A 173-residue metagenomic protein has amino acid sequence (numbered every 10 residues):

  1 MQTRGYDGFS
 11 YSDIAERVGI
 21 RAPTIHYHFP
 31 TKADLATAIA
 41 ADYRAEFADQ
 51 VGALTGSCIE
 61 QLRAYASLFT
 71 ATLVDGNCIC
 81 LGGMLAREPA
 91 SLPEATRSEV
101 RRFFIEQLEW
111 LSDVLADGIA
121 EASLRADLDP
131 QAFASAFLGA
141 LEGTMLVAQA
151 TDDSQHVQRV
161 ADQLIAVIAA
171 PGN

Functional and structural regions predicted by a protein language model:
Q2-D34, A38: Helix-turn-helix
A38, D49-L81, P130-F137: Hydrophobic alpha-helical connector segments
A41-F47: Short, basic, alpha-helical segments at the C-terminal edge of helix-turn-helix-like DNA-binding modules
I59-E60, A64-T72, I105-D117, A140 (+1 more regions): C-terminal peripheral helix-coil segments that are non-catalytic and often amphipathic
V74-A95: Amphipathic alpha-helical segments used for helix-helix packing
S98-R102, A120-A136, Q155: All-alpha amphipathic helical-bundle segments outside canonical DNA-binding/catalytic cores that form hydrophobic
A126-V147, R159-A166: Hydrophobic alpha-helical segments that form the core of small-molecule binding pockets and/or dimer interfaces
